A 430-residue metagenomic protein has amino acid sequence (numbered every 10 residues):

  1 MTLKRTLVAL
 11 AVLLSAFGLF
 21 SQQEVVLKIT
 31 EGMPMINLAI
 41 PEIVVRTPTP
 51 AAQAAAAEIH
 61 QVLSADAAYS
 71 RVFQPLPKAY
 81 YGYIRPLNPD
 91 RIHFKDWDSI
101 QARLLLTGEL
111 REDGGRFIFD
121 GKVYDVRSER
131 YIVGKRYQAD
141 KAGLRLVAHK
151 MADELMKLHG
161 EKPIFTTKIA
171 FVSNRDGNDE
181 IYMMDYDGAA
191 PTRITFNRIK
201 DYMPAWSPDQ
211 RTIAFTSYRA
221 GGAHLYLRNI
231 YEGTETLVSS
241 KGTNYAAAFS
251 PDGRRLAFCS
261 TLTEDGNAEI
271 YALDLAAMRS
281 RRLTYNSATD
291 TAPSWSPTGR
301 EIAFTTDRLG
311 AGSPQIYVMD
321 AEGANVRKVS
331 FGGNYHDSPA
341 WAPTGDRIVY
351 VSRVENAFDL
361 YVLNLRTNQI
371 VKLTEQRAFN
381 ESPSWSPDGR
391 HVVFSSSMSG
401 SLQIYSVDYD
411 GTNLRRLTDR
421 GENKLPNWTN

Functional and structural regions predicted by a protein language model:
E24, N88-E154: Amphipathic beta-strand/beta-sheet edge segments enriched in Tyr/Trp
K28-H93, L106, L110: Short beta-strand->alpha-helix linker/helix-N-cap micro-motif that forms a surface specificity/interaction loop
R127, D185-A189, N229-G233, D274-M278 (+3 more regions): Short loop/turn segments that connect beta-strands within beta-propeller blades
P163, S173-E180, F196-I199, T216-L225 (+11 more regions): A flexible loop/linker signature enriched in serine peptidases of the S9 family
P163-F165, P208-D209, P251-D252, P297-T298 (+3 more regions): Residue-level detector of Asp-centered blade-edge/turn motifs that repeat once per structural unit in beta-propeller
I169, I213, G253-A257, G299-A303 (+2 more regions): Hydrophobic beta-strand positions that form the internal "hydrophobic ladder" of WD40/Gbeta-like beta-propeller blades
Y405-V407, G411-N430: Blade-level signature of beta-propeller repeat domains, shared across WD40, Kelch, NHL, RCC1 and BNR/Asp-box propellers
